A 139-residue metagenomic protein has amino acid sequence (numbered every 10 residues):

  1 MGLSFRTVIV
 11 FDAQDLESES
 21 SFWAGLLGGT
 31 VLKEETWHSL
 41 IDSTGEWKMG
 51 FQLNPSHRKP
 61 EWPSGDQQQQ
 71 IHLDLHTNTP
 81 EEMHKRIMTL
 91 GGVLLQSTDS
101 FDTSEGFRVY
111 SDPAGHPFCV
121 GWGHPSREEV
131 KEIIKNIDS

Functional and structural regions predicted by a protein language model:
G2-F5, V10-N54, M83, T89 (+2 more regions): Core segments of cupin and vicinal oxygen chelate
R6-Q14, L40-S43, E61-R86, G106-S111: Vicinal oxygen chelate
E46-G50, R58-K59, A114-F118: Short, charged/polar, Gly/Pro-enriched secondary-structure boundary elements
L53-P55, V120-R127: Short beta->alpha transition motifs characteristic of CBS
S56-W62, E128-E129: A short, acidic/glycine-rich surface segment
H84, V93-W122: Short, compact, well-ordered microdomains
H124-S139: A short, polar/charged loop-to-alpha-helix boundary motif
